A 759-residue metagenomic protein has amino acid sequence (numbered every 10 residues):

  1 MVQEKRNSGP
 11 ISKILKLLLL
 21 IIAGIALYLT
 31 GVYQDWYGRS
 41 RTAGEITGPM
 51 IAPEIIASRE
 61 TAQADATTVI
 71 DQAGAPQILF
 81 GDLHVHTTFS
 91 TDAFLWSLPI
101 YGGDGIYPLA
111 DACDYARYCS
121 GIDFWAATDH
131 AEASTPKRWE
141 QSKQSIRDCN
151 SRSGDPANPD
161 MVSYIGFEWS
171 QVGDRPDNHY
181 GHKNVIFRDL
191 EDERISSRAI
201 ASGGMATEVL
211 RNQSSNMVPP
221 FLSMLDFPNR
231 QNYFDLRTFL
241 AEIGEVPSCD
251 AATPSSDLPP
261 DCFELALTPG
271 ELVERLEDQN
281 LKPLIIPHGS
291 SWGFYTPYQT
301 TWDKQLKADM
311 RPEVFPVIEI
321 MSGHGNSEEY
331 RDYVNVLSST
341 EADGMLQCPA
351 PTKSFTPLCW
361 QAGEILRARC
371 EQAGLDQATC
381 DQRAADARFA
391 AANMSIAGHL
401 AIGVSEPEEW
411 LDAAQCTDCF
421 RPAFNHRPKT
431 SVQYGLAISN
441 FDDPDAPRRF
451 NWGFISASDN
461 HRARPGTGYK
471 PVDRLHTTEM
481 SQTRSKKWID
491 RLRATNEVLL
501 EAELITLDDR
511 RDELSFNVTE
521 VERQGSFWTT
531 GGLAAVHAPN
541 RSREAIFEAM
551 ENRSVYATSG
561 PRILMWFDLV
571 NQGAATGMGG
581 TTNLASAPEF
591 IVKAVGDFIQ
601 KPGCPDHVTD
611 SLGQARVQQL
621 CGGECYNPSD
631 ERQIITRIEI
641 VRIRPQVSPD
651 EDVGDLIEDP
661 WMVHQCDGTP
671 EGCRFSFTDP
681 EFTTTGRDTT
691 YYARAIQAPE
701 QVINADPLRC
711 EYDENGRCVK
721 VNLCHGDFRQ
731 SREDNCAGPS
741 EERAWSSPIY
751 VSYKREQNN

Functional and structural regions predicted by a protein language model:
M1-I11: N-terminal Lys/Arg-rich, disordered targeting/topogenic segments
G9-H86, S90-I100, A126-W139, K143-Q144 (+1 more regions): C-terminal functional module detector
A73-F80, H86-F89, L95-G173, N178: Active-site-adjacent structural elements in enzyme catalytic domains
A110, D114-R117, G121, N212-N229 (+2 more regions): Short, intrinsically disordered, low-complexity segments enriched in Ser/Thr and Pro
Y118-C119, P159-G166, I200-T207, F221-L225 (+4 more regions): Low-complexity, flexible helical/coil segments
S120, N158, N178-G181, E313-F315 (+1 more regions): Short, solvent-exposed loop/turn segments at the edges of secondary structure
D160-M161, W169-C262, L281-I286, S290-P297 (+1 more regions): Alpha-helix N-cap/helix-start capping residues at coil-to-helix junctions, especially the first residue of tandem
